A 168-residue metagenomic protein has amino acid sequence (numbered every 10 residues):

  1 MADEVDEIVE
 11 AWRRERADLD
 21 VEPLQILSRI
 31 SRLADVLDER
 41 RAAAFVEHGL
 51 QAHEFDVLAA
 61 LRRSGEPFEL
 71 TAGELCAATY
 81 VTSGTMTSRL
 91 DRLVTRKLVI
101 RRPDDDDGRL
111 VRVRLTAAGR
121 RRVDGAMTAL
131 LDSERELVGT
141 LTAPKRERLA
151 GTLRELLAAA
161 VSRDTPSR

Functional and structural regions predicted by a protein language model:
M1-D18, P144-R168: C-terminal regulatory/oligomerization modules of transcriptional regulators
M1-H48: N-terminal leader segment of winged-helix/HTH proteins
S31, A59-E66, R154: Short, locally clustered residues in the helix-turn-helix/winged-helix DNA-binding domain
E54-L58: Short alpha-helical "packing" element that flanks the helix-turn-helix/winged-helix DNA-binding module
E74-C76: A short acidic, leucine-rich amphipathic alpha-helix
D91-G151: Charged, amphipathic alpha-helical coiled-coil/dimerization segments
